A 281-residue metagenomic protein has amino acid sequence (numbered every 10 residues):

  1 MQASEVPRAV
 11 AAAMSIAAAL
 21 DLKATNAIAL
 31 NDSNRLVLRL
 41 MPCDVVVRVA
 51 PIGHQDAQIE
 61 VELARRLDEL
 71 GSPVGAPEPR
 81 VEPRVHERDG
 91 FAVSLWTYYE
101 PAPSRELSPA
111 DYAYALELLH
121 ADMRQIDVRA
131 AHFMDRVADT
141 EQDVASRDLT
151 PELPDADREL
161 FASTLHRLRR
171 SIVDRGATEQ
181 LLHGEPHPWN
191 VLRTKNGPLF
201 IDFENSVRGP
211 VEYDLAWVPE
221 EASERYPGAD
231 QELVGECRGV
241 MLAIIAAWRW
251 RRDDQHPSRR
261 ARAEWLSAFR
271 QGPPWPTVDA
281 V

Functional and structural regions predicted by a protein language model:
M1-A24: Juxta-kinase regulatory segment immediately upstream of eukaryotic protein kinase catalytic domains
V10, V46-D89, E100, R105-A121 (+1 more regions): A conserved alpha-helical element in kinase catalytic cores
A19-M41: ATP-binding glycine-rich phosphate-binding loop
C43, G90-E106, D139-E152, A243-R260: A glycine-centered beta->alpha junction motif in the catalytic cores of kinase/phosphotransferase enzymes
E100-E159, E179: A cross-family kinase active-site recognition segment
T178-H183, P188: Catalytic-loop of the protein kinase fold
Q180-L181, R193-R238: Active-site Asp-x-Gly
E220, Y226-V281: Helix-rich C-terminal or lid/interface subdomains of diverse kinases
